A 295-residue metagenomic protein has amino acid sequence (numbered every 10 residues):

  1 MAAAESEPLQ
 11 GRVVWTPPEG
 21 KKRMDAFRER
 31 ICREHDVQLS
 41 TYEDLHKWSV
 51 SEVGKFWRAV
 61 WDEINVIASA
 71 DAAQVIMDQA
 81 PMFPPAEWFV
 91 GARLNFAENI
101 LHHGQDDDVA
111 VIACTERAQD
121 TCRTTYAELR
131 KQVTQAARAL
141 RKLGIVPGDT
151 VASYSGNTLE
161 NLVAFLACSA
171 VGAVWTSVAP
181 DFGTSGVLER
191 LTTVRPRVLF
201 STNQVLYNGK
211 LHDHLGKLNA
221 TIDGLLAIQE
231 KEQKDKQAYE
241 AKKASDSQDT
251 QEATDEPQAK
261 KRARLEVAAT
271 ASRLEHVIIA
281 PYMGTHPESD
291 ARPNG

Functional and structural regions predicted by a protein language model:
A2-P84: N-terminal amphipathic, basic-rich helices that act as targeting or association modules
R33-Q38, Q74, N99-E128, G284-E288: AMP-dependent adenylate-forming
E43-W48, A97, V111-L166, G183-L188: Conserved AMP-binding/adenylate-forming core of the ANL superfamily
V50, R58-A72, V90-I112: A short N-terminal helical cap/helix-turn-helix that marks the beginning of AMP-binding/adenylate-forming
V50, S153, I278-P281: Short beta-strand segments
E52-V60, E160, A164, R273: Residue-level detector of well-ordered alpha-helical segments, enriched for hydrophobic/aromatic packing positions
D62-A72, K142-G148, I228-K231: Surface-exposed helix-capping loop/turn segments at secondary-structure junctions
A170-G295: Structural core segment of the AMP-binding/adenylate-forming
